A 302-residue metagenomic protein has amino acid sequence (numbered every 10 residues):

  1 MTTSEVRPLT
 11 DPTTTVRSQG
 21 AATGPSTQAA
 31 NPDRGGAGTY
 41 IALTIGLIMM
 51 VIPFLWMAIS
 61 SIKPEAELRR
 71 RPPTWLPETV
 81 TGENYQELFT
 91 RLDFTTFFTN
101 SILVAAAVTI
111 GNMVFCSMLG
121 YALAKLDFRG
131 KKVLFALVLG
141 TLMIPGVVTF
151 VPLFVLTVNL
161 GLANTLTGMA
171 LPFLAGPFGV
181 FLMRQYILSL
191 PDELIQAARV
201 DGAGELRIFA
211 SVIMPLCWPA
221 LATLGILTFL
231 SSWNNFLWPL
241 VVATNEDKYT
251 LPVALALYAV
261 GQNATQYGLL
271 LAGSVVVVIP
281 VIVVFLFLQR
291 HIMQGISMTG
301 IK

Functional and structural regions predicted by a protein language model:
M1-T27: Short, intrinsically disordered terminal tails adjacent to the first/last structured region
L9, A29-N31, I110, S232: Intrinsically disordered, low-complexity peptide-like regions
A22-T23, A30-N31, A106, G204: Intrinsic disorder/low-complexity segments
P25-Y40: A detector for short, charged/polar N-terminal pre-domain segments
G36-K302: A structural signal for multi-pass alpha-helical bundles of membrane permease subunits that mediate small-molecule
